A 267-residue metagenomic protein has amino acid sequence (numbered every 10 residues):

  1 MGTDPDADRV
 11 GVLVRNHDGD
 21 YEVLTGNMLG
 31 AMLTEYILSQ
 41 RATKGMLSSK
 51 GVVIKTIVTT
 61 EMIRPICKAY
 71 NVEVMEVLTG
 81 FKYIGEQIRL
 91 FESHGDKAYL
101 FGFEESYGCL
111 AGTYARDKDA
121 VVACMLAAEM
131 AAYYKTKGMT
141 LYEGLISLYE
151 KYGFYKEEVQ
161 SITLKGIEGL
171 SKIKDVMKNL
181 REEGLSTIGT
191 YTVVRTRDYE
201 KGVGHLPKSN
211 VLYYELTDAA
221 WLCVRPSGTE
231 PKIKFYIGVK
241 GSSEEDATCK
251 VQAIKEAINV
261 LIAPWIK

Functional and structural regions predicted by a protein language model:
M1-T3, F101: Residue-level marker for buried hydrophobic side chains located in beta-strands that build the well-ordered beta-sheet
T3, V10-D18, E22-M32, S39 (+1 more regions): Hydrophobic, small-residue-rich alpha-helical packing segments that form membrane-like cores
D4-D8, S106-G108: Short glycine-rich anion-binding loops that position phosphate/pyrophosphate groups of nucleotides and phosphorylated
P5, G228-E230: A generic beta-sheet turn/junction motif
D20-E22, Q40-R225, K232-Y236, S243-T248 (+1 more regions): Phosphate-binding and adjacent anionic-ligand microenvironments
